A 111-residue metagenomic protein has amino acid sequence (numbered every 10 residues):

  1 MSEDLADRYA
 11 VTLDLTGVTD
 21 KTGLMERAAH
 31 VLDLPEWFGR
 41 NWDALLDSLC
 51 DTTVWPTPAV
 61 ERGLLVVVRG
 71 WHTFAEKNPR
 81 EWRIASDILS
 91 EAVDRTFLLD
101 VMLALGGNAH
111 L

Functional and structural regions predicted by a protein language model:
M1-L111: Positively charged, polar, low-complexity stretches
